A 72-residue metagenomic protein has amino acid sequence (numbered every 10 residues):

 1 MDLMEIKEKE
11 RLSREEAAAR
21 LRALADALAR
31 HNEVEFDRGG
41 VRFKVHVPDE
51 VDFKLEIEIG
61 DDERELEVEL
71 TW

Functional and structural regions predicted by a protein language model:
M1-E8, F36-D37, V41-W72: N-terminal intrinsically disordered, cationic/polar leader segments that include organellar targeting peptides
E15: Conserved phosphate-coordination/catalytic loops
